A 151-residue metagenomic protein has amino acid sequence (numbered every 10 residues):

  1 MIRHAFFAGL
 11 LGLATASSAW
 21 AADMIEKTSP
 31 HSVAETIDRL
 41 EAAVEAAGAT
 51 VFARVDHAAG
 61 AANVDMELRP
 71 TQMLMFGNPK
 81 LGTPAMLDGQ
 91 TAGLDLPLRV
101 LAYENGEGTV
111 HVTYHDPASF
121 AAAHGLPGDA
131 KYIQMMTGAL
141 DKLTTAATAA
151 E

Functional and structural regions predicted by a protein language model:
M1-I2: N-terminal secretory signal peptides that target proteins for export/translocation
A5-A16: Bacterial N-terminal signal peptides
A19-G48, T145-A149: Terminal, regulation- and interaction-focused segments at domain boundaries
P30-E35, F52, P127-Q134: Soluble non-cytosolic domains of exported or imported proteins
T36, L40, H57, Y132 (+1 more regions): Stable alpha-helical elements in mature extracytoplasmic
E45, A49-F52, D56-L98, A102: Compact, glycine-rich, soluble single-domain proteins
R99-L126: Beta-strand/loop substructures that line and gate deep hydrophobic ligand-binding cavities in soluble
A118-E151: C-terminal partner/receptor-binding element of secreted or periplasmic proteins
